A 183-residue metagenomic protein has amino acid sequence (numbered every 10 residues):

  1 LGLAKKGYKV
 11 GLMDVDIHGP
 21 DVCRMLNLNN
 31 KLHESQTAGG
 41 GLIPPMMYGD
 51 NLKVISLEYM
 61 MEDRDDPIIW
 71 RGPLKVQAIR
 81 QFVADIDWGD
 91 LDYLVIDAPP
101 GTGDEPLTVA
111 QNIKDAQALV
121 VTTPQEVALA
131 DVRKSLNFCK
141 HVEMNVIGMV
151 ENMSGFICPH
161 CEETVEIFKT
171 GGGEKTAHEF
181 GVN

Functional and structural regions predicted by a protein language model:
L1-L3, C139: Hydrophobic alpha-helical packing residues
A4, V10-L12, Y93, I147-G148: Hydrophobic "anchor" residues on beta-strands that sit immediately upstream of conserved functional sites
K6-R64: Phosphate-binding loop that captures ATP/GTP phosphates
D14, V22, I55, I79 (+4 more regions): Residue-level signature of catalytic and energy-coupling elements of molecular machines, predominantly ATP/GTP-dependent
L28-N30, G72-P73, Q111-K114: Glycine-rich, phosphate-binding/catalytic loops in enzymes
S35-Q36, P44-G49, I86-G89, Q111-I113 (+2 more regions): Solvent-exposed alpha-helices and their adjacent loops that cap or buttress functional pockets in soluble metabolic
E58-V109: Phosphate-binding/switch loop-helix module in NTP-utilizing enzymes
D92-Y93, P99-V182: Conserved catalytic-core segment of NTP-binding enzymes
